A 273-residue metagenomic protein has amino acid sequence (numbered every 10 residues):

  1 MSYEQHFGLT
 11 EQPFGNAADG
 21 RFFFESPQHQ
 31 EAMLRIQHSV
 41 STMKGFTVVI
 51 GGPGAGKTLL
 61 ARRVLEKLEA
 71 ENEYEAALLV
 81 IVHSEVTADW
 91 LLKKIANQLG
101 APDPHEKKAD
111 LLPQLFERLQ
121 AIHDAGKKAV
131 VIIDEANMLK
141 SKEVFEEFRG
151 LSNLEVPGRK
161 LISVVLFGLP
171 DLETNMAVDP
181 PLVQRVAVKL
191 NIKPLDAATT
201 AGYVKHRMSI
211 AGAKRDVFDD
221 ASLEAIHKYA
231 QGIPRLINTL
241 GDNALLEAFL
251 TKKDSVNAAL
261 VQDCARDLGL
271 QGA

Functional and structural regions predicted by a protein language model:
M1-K44, Q262, Q271-A273: A short, basic N-terminal segment
S2, A125, V130, T174 (+3 more regions): C-terminal alpha-helical "lid" subdomain
Q12-F14, V86-H105: Conserved NTP-binding/hydrolysis module of P-loop NTPases
T42-R63: Walker A/P-loop nucleotide-binding motif
T47, A70-H83: Conserved catalytic segments around the Walker B and adjacent sensor/switch elements of P-loop NTPase domains
L65-L68, P170-A187: Short regulatory helix/loop adjacent to the ATP-binding pocket of P-loop NTPases
V80-H83, N175-M176, A187-T200: Conserved AAA+ ATPase "SRH/arginine-finger" region at the nucleotide-binding site
E117-Q120, D124-L166, D171-A177: Conserved Walker B catalytic segment
